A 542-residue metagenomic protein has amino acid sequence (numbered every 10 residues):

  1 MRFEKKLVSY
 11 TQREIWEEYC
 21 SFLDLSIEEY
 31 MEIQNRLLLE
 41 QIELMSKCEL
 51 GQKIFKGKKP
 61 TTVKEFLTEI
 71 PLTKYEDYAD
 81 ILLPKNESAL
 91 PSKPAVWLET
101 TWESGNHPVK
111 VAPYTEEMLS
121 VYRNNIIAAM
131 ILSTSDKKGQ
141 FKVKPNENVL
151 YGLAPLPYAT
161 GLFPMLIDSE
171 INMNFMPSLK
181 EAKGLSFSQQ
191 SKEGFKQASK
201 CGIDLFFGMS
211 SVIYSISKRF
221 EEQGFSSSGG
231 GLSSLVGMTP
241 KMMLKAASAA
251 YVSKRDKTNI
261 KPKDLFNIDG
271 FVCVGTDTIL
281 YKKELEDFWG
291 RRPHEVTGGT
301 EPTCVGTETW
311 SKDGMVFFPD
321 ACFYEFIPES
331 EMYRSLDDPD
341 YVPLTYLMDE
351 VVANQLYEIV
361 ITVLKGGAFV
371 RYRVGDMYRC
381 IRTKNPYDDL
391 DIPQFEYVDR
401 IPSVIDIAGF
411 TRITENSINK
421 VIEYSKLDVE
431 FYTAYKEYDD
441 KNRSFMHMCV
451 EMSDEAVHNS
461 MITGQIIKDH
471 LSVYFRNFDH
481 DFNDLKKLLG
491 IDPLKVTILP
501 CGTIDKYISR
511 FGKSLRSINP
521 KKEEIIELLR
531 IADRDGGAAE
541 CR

Functional and structural regions predicted by a protein language model:
M1-G51, F55, I81, L166-R542: Active-site glycine/GP-rich loop and adjacent strand/helix microenvironment that borders small-molecule binding pockets
R36-E99, N106-S120, I127-K142, Y158-G161: Active-site diphosphate/adenylate-binding microenvironment
P60-I70, N148-G152, D492-T497: Amphipathic alpha-helical surface "interface" segments used for docking/oligomerization or membrane association within
E65, V121-R123, V305-T309: Short secondary-structure transition/capping segments
E87-L90, Y151, F206-G208, C273: Redox-cofactor binding/interface segments in oxidoreductases and associated redox assembly factors
S104-H107, D376: Active-site-proximal glycine-rich helix-loop-beta segment
V121-A128, S215, S417: Short amphipathic alpha-helical face segments that pack within enzyme cores and frequently flank/anchor catalytic
L132-M173, E181-K183: Conserved AMP-binding loop of ANL adenylate-forming enzymes
